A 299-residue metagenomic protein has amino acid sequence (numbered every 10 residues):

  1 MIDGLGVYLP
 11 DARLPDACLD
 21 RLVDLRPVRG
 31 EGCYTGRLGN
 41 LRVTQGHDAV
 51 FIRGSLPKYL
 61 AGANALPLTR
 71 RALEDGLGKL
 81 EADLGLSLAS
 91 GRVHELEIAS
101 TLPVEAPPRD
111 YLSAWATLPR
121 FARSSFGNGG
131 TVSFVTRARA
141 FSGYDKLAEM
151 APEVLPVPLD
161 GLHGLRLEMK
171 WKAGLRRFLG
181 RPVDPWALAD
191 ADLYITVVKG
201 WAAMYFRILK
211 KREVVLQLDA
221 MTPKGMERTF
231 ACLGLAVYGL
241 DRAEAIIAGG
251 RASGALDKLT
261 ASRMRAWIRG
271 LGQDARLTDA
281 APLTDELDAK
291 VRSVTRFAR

Functional and structural regions predicted by a protein language model:
M1-A252, L271-R299: Structured, helix-rich domain cores that form ligand/interaction pockets
A261, R265: Helix-turn-helix DNA-binding segment
A266-G270: Residue-level detection of the helix-turn-helix DNA-binding "recognition helix"
